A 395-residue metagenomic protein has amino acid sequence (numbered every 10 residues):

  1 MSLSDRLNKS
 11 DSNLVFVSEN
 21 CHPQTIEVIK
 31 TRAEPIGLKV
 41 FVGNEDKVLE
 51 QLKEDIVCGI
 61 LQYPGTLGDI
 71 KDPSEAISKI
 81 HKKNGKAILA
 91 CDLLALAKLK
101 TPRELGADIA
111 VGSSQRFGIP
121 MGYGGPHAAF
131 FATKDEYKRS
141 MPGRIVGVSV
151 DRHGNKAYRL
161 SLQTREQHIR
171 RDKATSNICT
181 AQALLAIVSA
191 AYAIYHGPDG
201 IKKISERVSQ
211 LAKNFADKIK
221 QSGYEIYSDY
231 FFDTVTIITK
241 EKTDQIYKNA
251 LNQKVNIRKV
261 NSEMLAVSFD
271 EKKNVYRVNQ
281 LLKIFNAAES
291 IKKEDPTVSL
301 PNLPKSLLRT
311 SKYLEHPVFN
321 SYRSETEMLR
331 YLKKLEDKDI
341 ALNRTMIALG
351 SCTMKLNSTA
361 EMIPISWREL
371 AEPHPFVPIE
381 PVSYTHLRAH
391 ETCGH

Functional and structural regions predicted by a protein language model:
M1-S12, R388: Phosphate-binding glycine-rich loop
N8-P23: Conserved PLP-anchoring active-site segment centered on the Schiff-base-forming lysine
G65-A76, G85-L96, K100-T164, S228 (+1 more regions): Phosphate/diphosphate-binding loops
F117-K218, S222, Y227-D229: Active-site C-terminal subdomain of aminotransferase-like
G122-A132, L342-A360: Conserved phosphate/anionic-ligand binding catalytic regions in large, soluble enzymes, centered on
K355-V382: Glycine-rich phosphate-binding segment of PLP-dependent enzymes
T385-G394: Conserved small/polar residues in nucleotide/adenosyl-binding loops
